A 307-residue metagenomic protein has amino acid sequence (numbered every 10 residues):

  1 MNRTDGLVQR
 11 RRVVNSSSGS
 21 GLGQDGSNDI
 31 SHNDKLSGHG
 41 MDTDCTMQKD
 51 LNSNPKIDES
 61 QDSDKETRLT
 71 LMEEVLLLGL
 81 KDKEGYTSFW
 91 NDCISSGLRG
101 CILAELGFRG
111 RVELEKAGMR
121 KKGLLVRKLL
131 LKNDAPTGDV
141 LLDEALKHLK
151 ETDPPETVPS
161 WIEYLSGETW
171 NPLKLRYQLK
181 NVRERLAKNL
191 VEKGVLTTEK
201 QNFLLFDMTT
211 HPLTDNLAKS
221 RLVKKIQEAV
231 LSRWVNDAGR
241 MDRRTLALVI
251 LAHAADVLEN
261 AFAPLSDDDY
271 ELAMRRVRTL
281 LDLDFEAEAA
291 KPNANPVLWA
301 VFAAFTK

Functional and structural regions predicted by a protein language model:
N2-Q178, D282-K307: Short, amphipathic alpha-helical interface elements at domain boundaries that mediate macromolecular binding
E73, G100, A104, E184 (+2 more regions): Non-catalytic, well-ordered alpha-helical scaffold segments
G110, G194, H253-D256: Short glycine-centered helix-capping/turn motifs at secondary-structure transition points
R127-N171, Q178-R185, N189-E192, L204-L246 (+1 more regions): Short, amphipathic alpha-helical interaction segments positioned at domain boundaries
P212, N216-K307: Glycine-rich, aromatic-bearing surface loops/beta-hairpins
